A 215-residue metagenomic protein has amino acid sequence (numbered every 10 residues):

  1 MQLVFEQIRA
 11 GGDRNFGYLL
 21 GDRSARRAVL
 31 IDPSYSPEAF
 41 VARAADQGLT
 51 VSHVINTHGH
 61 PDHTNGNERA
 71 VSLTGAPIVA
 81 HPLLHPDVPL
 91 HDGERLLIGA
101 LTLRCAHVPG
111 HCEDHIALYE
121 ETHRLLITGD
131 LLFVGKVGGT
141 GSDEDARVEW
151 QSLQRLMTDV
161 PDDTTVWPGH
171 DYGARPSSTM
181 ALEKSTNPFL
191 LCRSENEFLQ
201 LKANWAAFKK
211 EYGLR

Functional and structural regions predicted by a protein language model:
M1-L49, P86-P168: Catalytic core of the metallo-beta-lactamase
Q2, Q151-R215: Accessory terminal helices/loops
R9, I55, P82, H170 (+1 more regions): Residues at the C-termini of beta-strands that transition into short coil/loop
N15-F16, N56, N67, N187-F189: Asparagine-centered polar/low-complexity signal
Y35-V79: Active-site metal-binding motif and surrounding structural segment of the metallo-beta-lactamase
D46-Q47, V71-L73, E144-D145, E183-T186 (+1 more regions): Glycine-rich, phosphate-binding/catalytic loops in enzymes
H60, T64, E113, L132 (+1 more regions): Active-site His/Glu-centered metal-binding helix of metallohydrolases
A80-D87, R193-E197: A short, structured active-site edge motif that brings together acidic residues
